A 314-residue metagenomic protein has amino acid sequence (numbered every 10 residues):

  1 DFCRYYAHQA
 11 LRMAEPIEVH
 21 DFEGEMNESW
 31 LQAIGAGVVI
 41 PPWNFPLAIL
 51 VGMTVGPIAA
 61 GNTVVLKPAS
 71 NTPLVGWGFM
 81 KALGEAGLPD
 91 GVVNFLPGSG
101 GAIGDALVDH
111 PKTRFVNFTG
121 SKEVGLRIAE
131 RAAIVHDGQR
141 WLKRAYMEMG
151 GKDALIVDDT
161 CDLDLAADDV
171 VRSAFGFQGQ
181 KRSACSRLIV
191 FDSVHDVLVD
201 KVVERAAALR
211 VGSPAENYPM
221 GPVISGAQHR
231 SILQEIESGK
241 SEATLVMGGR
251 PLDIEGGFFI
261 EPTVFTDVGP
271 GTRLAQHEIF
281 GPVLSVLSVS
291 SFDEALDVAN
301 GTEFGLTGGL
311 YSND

Functional and structural regions predicted by a protein language model:
C3-Y5, A10-L165, N217, V289: Rossmann-like NAD(P) dinucleotide-binding subdomain of oxidoreductase/dehydrogenase enzymes
T63, T244-L245, G305: Residue-level detector of anion-binding/catalytic polar loops
V64-L66, G308-Y311: Short hydrophobic alpha-helical runs that function as membrane-insertion/retention elements
V75-G76, K181, E278: Short acidic/histidine- and often glycine-rich active-site loop of Leloir-type glycosyltransferases that engages
G87, D109, F115, E123-G269 (+2 more regions): ALDH superfamily catalytic-core signature
P219, G257-E261, H277-V283, T302-L306: Conserved glycine-rich beta-strand-loop-beta hairpin in the small C-terminal domain of fold type I
